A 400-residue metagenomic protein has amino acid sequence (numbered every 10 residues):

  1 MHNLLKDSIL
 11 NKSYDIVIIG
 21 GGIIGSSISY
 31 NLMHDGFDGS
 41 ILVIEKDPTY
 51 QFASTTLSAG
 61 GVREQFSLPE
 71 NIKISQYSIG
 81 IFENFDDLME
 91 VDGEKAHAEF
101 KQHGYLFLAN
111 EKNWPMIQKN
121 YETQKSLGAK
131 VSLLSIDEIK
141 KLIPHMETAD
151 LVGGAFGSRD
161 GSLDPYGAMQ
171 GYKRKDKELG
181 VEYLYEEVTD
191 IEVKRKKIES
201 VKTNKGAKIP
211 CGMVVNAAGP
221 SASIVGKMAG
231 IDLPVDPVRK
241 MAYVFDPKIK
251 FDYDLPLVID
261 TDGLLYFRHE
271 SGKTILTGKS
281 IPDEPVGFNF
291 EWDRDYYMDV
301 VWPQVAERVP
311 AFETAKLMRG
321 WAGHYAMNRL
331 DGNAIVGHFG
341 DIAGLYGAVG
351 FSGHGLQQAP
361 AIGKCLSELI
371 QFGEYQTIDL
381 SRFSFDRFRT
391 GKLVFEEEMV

Functional and structural regions predicted by a protein language model:
M1-I16, N31-G39, E397: Extreme N-terminal leader/targeting segments of oxidoreductases
K12-Y14, T203-M213: Core beta-strand elements of the Rossmann-like FAD/NAD(P) dinucleotide-binding domain in flavoenzyme oxidoreductases
G21-G22, S26: Glycine-rich Rossmann-fold phosphate-binding loop(s) that bind the pyrophosphate of adenine dinucleotide cofactors
Y30-D35, K46, V62, N84 (+3 more regions): Active-site substrate-recognition segment that forms the wall of the catalytic cavity or substrate channel
M33-T55: Glycine-rich FAD pyrophosphate-binding loop
G60-L142, L264-F267, V305: Dinucleotide-binding Rossmann-like beta1-alpha1 core, especially the glycine-rich loop that anchors the ADP
N84, K101, L108-L179, L184-Y185 (+1 more regions): Flavin (FAD/FMN) cofactor-binding and adjacent substrate-gating region of FAD-dependent oxidoreductase domains
P303-V400: C-terminal catalytic lobe of FAD-dependent flavoproteins
